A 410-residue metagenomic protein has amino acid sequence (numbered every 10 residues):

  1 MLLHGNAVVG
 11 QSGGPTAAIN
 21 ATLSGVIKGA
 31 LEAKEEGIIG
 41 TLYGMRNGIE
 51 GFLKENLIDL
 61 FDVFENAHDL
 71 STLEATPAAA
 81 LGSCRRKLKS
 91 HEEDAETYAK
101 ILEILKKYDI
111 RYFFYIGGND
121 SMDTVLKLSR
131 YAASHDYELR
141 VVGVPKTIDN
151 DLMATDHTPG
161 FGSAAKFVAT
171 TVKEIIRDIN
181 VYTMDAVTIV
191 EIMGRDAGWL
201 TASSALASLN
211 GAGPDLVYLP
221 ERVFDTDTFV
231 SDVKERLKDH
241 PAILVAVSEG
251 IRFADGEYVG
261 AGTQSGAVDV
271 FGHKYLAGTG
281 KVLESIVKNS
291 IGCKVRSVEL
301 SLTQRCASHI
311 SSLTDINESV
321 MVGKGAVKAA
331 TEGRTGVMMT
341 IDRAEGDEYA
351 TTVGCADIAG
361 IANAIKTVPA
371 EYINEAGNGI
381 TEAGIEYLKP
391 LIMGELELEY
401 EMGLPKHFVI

Functional and structural regions predicted by a protein language model:
M1, E55-R111, D120, P159-F161 (+2 more regions): Glycine-rich oxoanion-binding loops at beta->alpha junctions
M1-I58: N-terminal phosphate-binding or glycine-rich loops at protein starts, especially the Walker A/P-loop of NTPases
S12-G14, M45-E50, R85-R86, G118-N119 (+6 more regions): Short, ordered loop/turn segments at secondary-structure junctions
T16-V26, F52-L53, K89, E96-A99 (+6 more regions): Short glycine/serine/threonine-rich phosphate/pyrophosphate-binding segments that cradle anionic phosphate groups
E36-M45, D178-A186, I243-V245, G292-L300 (+1 more regions): Flexible, glycine/charged-enriched surface loops at secondary-structure junctions
I104, Y112-G117, D123-E138, V142 (+1 more regions): Accessory alpha-helical/coil subdomains and C-terminal extensions that flank or cap enzyme catalytic cores
A261-I410: C-terminal non-catalytic interaction/assembly regions of soluble proteins
